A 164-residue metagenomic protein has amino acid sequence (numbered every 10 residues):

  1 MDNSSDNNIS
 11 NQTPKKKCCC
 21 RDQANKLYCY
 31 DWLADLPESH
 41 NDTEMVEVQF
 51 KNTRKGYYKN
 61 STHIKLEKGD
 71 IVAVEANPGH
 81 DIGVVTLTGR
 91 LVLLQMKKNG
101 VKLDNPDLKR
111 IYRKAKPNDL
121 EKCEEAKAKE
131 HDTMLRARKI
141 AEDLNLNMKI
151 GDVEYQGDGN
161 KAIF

Functional and structural regions predicted by a protein language model:
M1-S4: Intrinsic-disorder/low-complexity recognition with aromatic hotspots
D6, S10-I163: Acidic-enriched and Gly/Ser
